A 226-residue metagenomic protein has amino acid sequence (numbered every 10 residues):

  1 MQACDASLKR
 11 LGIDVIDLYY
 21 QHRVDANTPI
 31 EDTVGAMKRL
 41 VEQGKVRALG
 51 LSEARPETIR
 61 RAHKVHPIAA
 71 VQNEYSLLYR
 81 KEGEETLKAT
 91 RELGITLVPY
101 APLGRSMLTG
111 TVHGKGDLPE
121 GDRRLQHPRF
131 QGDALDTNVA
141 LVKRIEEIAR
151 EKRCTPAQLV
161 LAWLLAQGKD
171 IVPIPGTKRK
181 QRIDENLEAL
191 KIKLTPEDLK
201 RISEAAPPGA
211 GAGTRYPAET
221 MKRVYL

Functional and structural regions predicted by a protein language model:
M1-R10, R55-I59: Short, acidic/polar
L8-D25: Active-site groove signature of glycoside hydrolases
V24, T28-E204, G209, M221-L226: Beta/alpha (TIM)-barrel catalytic core signal, keyed to glycine-rich beta->alpha loops juxtaposed to Asp/Glu that bind
T214-E219: Short coil/turn segments at secondary-structure boundaries
